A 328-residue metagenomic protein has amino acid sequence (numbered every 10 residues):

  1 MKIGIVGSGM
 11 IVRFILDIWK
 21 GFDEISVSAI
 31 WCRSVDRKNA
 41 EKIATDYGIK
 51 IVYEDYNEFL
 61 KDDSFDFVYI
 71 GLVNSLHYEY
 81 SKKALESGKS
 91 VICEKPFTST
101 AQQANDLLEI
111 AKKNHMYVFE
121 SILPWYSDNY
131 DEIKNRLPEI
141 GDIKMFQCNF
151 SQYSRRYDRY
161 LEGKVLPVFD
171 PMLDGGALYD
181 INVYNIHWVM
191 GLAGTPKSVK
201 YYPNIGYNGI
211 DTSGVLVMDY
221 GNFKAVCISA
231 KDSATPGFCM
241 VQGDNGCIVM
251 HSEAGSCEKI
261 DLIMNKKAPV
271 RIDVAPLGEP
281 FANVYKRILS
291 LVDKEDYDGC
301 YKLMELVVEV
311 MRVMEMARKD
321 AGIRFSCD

Functional and structural regions predicted by a protein language model:
M1-Y47, I323: N-terminal Rossmann-like dinucleotide-binding module
D36, Y47-L108: Beta-loop-alpha module in the N-terminal Rossmann-like domain of NAD(P)-dependent dehydrogenases, especially those
Y53, C93, V118-E120, M250: Hydrophobic residues in well-ordered beta-strands that form the structural core
F67-Y69, N105, R287-D328: C-terminal helix-rich "cap/oligomerization" subdomain common to oxidoreductases
D106-P124, D142-M145: Rossmann-fold dehydrogenase core element
S127-V199: Predominantly a Rossmann-like dinucleotide-binding segment in NAD(P)-dependent oxidoreductases
N185-S256, K286-E295: Contiguous beta-strand/loop segments that form the cofactor/metal-binding neighborhood of enzyme cores
D273-K286, K302: Active-site loop of classical SDR/Rossmann-like NAD(P)-dependent oxidoreductases, centered on the catalytic Tyr-X3-Lys
